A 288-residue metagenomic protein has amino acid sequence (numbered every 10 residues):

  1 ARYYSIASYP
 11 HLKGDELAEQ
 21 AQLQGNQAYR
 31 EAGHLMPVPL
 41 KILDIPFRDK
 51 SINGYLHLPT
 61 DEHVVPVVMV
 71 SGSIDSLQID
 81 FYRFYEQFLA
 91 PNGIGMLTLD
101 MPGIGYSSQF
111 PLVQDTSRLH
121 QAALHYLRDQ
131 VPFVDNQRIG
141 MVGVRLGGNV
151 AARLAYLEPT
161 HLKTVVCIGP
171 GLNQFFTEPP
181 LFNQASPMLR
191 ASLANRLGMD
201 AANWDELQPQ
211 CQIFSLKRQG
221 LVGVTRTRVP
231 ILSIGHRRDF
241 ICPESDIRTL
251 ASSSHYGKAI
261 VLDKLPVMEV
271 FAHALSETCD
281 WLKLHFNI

Functional and structural regions predicted by a protein language model:
E19-D61: N-terminal cap/lid segment of alpha/beta-hydrolase-fold proteins
V64-S73: Short beta-strand element of the alpha/beta-hydrolase
I74-Q87: The serine-hydrolase catalytic nucleophile loop
L89-Y106: Conserved alpha/beta-hydrolase
F110-F133: Alpha/beta-hydrolase active-site loop
F133-R145: Alpha/beta-hydrolase fold nucleophile elbow
Y156-L207: Hydrolase active-site cap/lid region
A202-K283: Serine-hydrolase catalytic core
